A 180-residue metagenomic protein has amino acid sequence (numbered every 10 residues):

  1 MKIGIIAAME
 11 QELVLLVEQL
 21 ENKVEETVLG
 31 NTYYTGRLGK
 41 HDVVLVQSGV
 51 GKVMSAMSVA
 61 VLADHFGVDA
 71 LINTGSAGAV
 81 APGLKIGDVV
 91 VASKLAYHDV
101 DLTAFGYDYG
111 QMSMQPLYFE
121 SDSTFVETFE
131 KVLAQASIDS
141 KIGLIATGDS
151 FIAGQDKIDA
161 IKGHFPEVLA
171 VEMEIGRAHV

Functional and structural regions predicted by a protein language model:
M1-F66: N-terminal short beta-loop-beta anion/metal-coordinating cradle
M9, E174-I175: Helix N-cap/beta->alpha junction signal
L13-V14, K52-S55, A79-G83, D99-V100: Short active-site-adjacent helix-start/loop capping segments
D69-A70: Structural motif
V80-F165: Mid-sequence, gly/pro-rich, charge-dense loop/helix-turn segments that line enzyme active sites
L169-V171: Hydrophobic faces of well-ordered beta-strands that scaffold small-molecule active sites in alpha/beta enzyme cores
A178-V180: Conserved small/polar residues in nucleotide/adenosyl-binding loops
